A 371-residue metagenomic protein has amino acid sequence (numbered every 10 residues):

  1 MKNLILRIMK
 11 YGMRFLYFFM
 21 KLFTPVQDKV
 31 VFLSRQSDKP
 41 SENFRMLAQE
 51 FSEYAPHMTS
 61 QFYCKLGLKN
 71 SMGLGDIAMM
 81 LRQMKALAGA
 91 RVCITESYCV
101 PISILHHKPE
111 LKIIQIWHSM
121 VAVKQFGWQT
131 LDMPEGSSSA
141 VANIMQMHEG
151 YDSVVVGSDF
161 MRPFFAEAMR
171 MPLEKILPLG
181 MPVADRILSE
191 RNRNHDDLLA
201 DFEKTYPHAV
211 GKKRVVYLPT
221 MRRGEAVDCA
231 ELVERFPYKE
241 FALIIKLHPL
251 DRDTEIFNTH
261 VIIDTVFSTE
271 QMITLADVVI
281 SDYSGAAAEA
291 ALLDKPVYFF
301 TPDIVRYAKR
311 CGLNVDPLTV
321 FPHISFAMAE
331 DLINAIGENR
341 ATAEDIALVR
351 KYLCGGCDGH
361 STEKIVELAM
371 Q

Functional and structural regions predicted by a protein language model:
M1-S37: Membrane-proximal basic amphipathic "stem/tether" segments
L22-V31, E110, V210-K213, E240: A short, charged/proline- and glycine-enriched loop that marks the coil->beta-strand transition at the N-terminal
V31-R191, D196: Active-site and donor-binding regions of nucleotide-sugar-utilizing enzymes
P40-E50, A168, I176-E255, F326 (+1 more regions): Conserved catalytic-core segment of nucleotide-activated headgroup transferases in glycan assembly
T59, R91, E149-V154, A242-L243 (+2 more regions): Short active-site oxyanion
C93-H107, K112-W117, A122, V266-C311: A donor-sugar binding/catalytic signature common to diverse glycosyltransferases and related nucleotide-sugar
D251-F267: Nucleotide-activated donor-binding/catalytic signature segment of Leloir-type glycosyltransferases, i.e., the conserved
G285-C354: Catalytic binding pocket for nucleotide-activated donors in carbohydrate/polymer assembly enzymes
